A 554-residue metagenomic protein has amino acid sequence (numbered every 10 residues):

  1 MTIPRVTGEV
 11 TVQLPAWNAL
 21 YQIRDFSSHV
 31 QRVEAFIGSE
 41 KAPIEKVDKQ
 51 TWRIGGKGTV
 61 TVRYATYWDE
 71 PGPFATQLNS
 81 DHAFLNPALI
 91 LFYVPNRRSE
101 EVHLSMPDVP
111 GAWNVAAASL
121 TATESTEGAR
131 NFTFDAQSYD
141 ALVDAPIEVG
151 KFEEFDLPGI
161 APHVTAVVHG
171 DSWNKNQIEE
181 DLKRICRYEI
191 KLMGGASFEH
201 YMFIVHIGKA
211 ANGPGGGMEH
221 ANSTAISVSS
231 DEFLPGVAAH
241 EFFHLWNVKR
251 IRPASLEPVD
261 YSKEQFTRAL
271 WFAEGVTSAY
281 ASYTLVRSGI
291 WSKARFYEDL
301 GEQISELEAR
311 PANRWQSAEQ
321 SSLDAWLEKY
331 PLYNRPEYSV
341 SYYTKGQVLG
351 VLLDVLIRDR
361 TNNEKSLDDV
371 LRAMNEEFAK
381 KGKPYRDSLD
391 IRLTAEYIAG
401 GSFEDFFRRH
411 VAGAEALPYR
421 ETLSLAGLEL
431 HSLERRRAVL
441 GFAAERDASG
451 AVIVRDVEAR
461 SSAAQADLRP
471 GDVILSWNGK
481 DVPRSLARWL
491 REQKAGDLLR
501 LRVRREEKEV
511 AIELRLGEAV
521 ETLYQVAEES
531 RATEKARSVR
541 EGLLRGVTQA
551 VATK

Functional and structural regions predicted by a protein language model:
M1-R5, L14, R53-L78, V102-P110 (+3 more regions): Short, hydrophobic/aromatic-enriched beta-strand segments in well-ordered soluble domains
T2-S27, I90-V109: Surface-exposed beta-strand/loop patches in extracellular or lumenal glycoproteins
Y21-N79: A surface-exposed beta-strand-loop module
F26-E34, Y67, I90, S99-A118 (+6 more regions): Zn2+-dependent metallopeptidase catalytic core
K151-L270: Juxtacatalytic substrate-recognition/specificity segment
G217, A221-I226, R250-I251, S262-N313 (+1 more regions): Post-HExxH zinc-binding segment in Zn-dependent metallohydrolases
M218, D231-P235, Q265-A273, N334-K345 (+2 more regions): Secondary-structure capping and boundary motifs in well-ordered enzyme cores
A281, I290-K554: C-terminal recognition in membrane/secretory proteostasis and scaffolding
